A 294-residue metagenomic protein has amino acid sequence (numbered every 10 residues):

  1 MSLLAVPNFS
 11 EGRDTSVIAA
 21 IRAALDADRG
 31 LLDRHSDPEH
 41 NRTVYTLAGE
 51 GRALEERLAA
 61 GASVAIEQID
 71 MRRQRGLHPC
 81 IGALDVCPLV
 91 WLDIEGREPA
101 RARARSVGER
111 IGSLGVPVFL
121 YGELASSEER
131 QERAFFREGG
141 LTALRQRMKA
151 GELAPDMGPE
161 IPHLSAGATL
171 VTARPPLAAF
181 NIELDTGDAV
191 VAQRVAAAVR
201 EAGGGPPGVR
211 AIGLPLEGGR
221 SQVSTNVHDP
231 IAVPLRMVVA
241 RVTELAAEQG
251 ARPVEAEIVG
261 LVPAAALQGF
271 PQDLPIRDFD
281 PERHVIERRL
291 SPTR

Functional and structural regions predicted by a protein language model:
M1-R294: Long, contiguous binding/interaction regions
